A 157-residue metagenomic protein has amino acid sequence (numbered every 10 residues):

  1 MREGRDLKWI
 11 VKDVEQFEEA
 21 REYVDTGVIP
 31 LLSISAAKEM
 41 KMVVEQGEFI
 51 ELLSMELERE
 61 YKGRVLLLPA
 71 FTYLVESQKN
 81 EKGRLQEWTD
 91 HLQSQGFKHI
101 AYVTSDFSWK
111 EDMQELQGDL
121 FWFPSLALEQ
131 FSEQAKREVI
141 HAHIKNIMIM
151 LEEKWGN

Functional and structural regions predicted by a protein language model:
M1-N157: Extended, histidine- and acidic-residue-enriched regions that form the cofactor-binding/catalytic faces
